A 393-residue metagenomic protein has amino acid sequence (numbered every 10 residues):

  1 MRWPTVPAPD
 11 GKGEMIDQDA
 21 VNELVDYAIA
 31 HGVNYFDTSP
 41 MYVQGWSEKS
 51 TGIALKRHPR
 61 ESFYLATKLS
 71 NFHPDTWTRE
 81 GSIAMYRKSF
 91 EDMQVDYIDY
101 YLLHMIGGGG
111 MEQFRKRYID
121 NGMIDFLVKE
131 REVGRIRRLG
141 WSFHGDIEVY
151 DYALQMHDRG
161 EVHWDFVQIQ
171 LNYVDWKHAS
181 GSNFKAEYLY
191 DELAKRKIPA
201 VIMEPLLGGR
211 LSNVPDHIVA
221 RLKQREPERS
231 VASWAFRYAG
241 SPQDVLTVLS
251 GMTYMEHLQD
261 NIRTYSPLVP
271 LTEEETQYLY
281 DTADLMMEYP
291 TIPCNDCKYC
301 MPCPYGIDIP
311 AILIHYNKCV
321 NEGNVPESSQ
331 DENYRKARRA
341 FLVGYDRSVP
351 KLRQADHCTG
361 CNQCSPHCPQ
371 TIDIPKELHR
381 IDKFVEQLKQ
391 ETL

Functional and structural regions predicted by a protein language model:
M1-D19, K68-G81, E112-R115, G145 (+1 more regions): Active-site mouth loops of central-metabolism enzymes
M1-F63, F126-E132: N-terminal binding-site loop/beta-alpha segment at the start of enzyme catalytic domains that lines or forms
G13-A28, W77-Q94, G145-H157, V231-F236: Short, acidic/polar
I29-A30, G52-S62, R87-D96, K129-R131 (+2 more regions): Acidic (Asp/Glu)-rich catalytic clusters
Q44, I106-I314, N321-F341, P366 (+1 more regions): Beta/alpha (TIM)-barrel catalytic core signal, keyed to glycine-rich beta->alpha loops juxtaposed to Asp/Glu that bind
E61-P74, L103, I169-L171: A short, structured active-site edge motif that brings together acidic residues
F90-F114: Active-site groove signature of glycoside hydrolases
E322-C361, Q387-L393: Short Fe-S-cluster ligation motifs
